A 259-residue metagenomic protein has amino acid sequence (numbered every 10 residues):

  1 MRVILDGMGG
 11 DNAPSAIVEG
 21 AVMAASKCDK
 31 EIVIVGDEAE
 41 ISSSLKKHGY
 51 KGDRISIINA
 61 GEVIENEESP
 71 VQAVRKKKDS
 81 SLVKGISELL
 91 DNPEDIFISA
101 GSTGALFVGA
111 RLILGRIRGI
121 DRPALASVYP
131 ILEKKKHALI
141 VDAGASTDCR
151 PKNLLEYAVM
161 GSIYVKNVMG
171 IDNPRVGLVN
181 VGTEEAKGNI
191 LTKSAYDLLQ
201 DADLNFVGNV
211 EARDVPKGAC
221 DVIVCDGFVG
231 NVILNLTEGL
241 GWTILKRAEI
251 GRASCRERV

Functional and structural regions predicted by a protein language model:
M1-S42: N-terminal phosphate-binding or glycine-rich loops at protein starts, especially the Walker A/P-loop of NTPases
D6, V35-G36, I58, S99-G101 (+4 more regions): Short beta-strand segments
M8-G9, E62-V63, S102-A105, T183-E184 (+1 more regions): Short glycine-rich anion-binding loops that position phosphate/pyrophosphate groups of nucleotides and phosphorylated
N12-I17, D79-N92, I96-A110, I117 (+5 more regions): Short glycine/serine/threonine-rich phosphate/pyrophosphate-binding segments that cradle anionic phosphate groups
S15, E31-V33, E38-A39, T147-A212 (+2 more regions): Glycine-rich phosphate/diphosphate-binding loop of Rossmann-like nucleotide-binding domains
A25-C28, L45-R54, M169-G170, L199-L204: Short helix-capping segments at alpha-helix termini
Y50-E94: Phosphate/nucleotide-donor binding subsite
R111-S127, I131-K136, I140, A219-I223 (+1 more regions): Glycine-rich phosphate/nucleotide-binding loop
